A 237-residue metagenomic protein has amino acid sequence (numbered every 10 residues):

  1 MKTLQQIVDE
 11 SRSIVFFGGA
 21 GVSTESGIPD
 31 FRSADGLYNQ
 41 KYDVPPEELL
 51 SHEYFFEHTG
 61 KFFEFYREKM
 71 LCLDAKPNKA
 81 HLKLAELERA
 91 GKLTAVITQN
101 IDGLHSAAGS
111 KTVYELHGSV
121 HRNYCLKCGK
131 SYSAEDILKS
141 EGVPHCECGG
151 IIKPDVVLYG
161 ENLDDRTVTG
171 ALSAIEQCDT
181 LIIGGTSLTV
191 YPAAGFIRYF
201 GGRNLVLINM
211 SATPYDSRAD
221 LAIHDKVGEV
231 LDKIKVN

Functional and structural regions predicted by a protein language model:
M1-N237: Conserved catalytic core of sirtuin-type NAD+-dependent deacylases
